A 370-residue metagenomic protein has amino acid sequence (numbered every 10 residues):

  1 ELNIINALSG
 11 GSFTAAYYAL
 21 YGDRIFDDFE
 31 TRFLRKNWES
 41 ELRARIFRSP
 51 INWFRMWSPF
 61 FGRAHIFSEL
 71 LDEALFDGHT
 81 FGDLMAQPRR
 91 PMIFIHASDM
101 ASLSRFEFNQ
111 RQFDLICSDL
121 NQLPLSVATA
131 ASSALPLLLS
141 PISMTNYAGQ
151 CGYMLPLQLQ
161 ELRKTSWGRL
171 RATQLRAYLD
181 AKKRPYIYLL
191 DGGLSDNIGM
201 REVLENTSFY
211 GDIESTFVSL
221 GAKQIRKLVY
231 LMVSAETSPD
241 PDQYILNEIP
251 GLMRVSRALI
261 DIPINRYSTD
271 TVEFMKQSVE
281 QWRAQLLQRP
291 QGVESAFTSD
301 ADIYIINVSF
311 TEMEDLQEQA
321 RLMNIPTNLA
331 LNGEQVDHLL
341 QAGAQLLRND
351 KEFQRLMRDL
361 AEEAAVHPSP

Functional and structural regions predicted by a protein language model:
E1-P370: Catalytic domains of lipid- and phosphate-ester/thioester hydrolases
